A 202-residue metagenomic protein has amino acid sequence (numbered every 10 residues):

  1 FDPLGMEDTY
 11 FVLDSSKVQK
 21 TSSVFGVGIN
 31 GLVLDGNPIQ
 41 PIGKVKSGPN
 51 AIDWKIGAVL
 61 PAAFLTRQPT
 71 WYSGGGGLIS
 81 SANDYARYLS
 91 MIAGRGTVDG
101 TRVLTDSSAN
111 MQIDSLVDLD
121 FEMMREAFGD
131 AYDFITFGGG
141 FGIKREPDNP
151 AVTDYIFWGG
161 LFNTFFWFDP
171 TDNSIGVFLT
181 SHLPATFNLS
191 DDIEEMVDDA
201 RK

Functional and structural regions predicted by a protein language model:
F1-N149: Short, surface-exposed loop or secondary-structure junction motifs that flank catalytic or metal-binding residues
G139, D154, T164-F166: Residue-level detector of beta-strand structural context in well-folded domains
N149-I156: Short, hydrophobic/aromatic-rich segments at coil-to-beta transitions
G160-F162: Short, small/polar residue-rich loop motifs at catalytic or cofactor-binding pockets
F165-D169, N173-H182: Short, well-ordered beta-strand elements
P184-F187: A short local loop/turn or secondary-structure capping micro-motif enriched for an aromatic residue
S190-K202: Surface-exposed amphipathic alpha-helical segments
